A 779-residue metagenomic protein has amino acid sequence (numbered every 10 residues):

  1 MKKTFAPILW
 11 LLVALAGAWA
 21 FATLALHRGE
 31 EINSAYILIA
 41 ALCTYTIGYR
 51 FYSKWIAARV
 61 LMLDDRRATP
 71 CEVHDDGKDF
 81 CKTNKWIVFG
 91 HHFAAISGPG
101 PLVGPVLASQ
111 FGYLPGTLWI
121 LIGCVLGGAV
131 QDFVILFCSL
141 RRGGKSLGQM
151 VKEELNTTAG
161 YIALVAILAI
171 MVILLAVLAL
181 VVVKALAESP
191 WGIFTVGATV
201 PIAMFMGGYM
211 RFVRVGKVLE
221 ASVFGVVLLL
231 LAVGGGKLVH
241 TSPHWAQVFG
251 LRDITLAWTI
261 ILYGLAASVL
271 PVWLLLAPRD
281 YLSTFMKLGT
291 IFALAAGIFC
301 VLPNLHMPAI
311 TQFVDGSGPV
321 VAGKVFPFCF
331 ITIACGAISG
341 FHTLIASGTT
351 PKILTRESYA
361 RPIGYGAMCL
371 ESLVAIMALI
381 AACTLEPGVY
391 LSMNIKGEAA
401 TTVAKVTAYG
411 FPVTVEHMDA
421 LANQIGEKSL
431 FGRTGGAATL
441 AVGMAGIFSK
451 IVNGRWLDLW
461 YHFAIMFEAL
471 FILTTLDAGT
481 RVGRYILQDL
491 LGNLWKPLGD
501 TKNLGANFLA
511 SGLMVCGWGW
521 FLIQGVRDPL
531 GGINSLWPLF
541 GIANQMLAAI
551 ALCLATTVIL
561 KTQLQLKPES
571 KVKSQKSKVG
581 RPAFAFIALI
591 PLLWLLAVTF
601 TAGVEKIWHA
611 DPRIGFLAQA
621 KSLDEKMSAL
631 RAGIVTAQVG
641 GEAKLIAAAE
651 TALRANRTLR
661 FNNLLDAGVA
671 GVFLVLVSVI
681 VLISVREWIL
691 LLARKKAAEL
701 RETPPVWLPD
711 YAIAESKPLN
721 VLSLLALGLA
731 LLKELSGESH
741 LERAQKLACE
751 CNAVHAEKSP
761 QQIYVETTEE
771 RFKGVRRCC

Functional and structural regions predicted by a protein language model:
M1-A14, I47-L102, T284, G323-K324 (+1 more regions): Membrane-interface "cap" regions at the ends of multi-pass membrane proteins
A18-E31, L102, L114, V172-E188 (+12 more regions): Transmembrane helix-loop junctions in multi-pass membrane proteins
A22-R28, I32-N33, D79-R142, E153-T157 (+8 more regions): Membrane-interface helix-loop-helix modules in multi-pass membrane proteins
E31-R50, A108-S139, G148, W191-T199 (+3 more regions): Extracellular loop-to-transmembrane helix junctions
A35-L42, I47, S53-V60, A166 (+8 more regions): Membrane-interface loop-to-helix entry segments
S53-C81, L107, L121, V130-A159 (+7 more regions): Flexible loop linkers connecting adjacent transmembrane helices in multi-pass alpha-helical membrane transporters
E154-V172, G366-L373, T434-G436, G454-A464 (+4 more regions): Loop-to-transmembrane helix boundary motifs in multi-pass membrane proteins
I298-V314, C369-V442, A478, I523-D528: Extracellular/periplasmic helix-exit of transmembrane alpha-helices
